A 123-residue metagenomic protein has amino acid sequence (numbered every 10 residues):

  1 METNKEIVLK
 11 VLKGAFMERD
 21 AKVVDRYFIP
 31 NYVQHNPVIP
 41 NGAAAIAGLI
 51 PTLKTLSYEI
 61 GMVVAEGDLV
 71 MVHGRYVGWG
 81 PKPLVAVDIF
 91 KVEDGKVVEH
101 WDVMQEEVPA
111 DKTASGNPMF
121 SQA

Functional and structural regions predicted by a protein language model:
M1-A123: C-terminal and inter-domain tail/linker signature
